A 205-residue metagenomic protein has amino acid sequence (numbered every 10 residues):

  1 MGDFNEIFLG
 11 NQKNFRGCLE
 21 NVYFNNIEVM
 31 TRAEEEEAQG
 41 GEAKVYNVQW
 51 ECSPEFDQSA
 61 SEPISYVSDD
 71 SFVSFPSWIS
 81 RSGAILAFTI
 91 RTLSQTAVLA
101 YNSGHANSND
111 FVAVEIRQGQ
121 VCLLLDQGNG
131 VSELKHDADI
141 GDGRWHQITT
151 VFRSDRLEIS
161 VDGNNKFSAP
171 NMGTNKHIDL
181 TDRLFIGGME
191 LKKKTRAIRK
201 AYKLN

Functional and structural regions predicted by a protein language model:
M1-N205: Non-catalytic extracellular/lumenal binding modules and the flexible linkers that connect them in large secreted
